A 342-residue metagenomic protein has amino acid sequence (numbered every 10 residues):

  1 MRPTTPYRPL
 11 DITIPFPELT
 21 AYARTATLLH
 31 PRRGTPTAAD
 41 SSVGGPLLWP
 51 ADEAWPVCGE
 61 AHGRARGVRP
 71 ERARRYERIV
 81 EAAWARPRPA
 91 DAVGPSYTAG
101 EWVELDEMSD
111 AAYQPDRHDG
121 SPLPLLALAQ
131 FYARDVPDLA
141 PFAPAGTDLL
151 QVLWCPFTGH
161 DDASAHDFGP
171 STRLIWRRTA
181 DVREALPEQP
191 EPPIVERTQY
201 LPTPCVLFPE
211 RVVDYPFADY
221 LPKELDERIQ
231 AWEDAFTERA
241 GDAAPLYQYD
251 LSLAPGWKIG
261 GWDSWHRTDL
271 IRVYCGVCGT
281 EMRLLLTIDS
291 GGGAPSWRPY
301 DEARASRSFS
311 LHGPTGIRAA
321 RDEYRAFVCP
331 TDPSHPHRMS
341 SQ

Functional and structural regions predicted by a protein language model:
M1-Q342: Preference for intrinsically disordered or flexible, low-complexity segments and adjacent hinge/connector residues
